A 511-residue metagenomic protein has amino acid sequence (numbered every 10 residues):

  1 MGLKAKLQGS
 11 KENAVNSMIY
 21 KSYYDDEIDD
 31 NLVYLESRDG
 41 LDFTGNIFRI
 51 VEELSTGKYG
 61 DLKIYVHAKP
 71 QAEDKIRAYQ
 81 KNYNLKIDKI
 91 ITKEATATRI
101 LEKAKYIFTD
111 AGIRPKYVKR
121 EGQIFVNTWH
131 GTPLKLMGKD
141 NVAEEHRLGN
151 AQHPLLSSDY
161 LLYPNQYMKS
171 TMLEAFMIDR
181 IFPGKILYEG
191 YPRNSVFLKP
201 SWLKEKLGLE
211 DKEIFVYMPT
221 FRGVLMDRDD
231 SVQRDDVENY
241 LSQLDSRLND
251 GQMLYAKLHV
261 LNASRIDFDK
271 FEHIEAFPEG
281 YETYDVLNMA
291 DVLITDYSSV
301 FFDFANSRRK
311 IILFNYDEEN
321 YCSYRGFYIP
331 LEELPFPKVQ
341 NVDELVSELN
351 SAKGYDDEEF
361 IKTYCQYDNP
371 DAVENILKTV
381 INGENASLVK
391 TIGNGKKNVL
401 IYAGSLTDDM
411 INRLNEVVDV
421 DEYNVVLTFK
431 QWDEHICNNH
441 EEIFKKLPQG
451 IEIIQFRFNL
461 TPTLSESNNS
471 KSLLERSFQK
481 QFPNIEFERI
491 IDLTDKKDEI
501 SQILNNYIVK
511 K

Functional and structural regions predicted by a protein language model:
M1-T98, I392-E486: N-terminal pre-catalytic "stem/leader" segment of glycosyltransferase-like enzymes
G2-S17, T132-G138, N150-D227, L261 (+3 more regions): A nucleotide-sugar donor-handling region in carbohydrate enzymes
Y34-F197, T461-K510: Active-site and donor-binding regions of nucleotide-sugar-utilizing enzymes
T44-V51, T56, Y191-D267, L406-V417: Conserved catalytic-core segment of nucleotide-activated headgroup transferases in glycan assembly
K89-K105, V260-F302, S307: Donor nucleotide-activated moiety binding/catalytic core segment of transferases that use nucleotide-activated donors
K105-L136, Y281-Y324: A donor-sugar binding/catalytic signature common to diverse glycosyltransferases and related nucleotide-sugar
D267-E272, S299-C365: Catalytic binding pocket for nucleotide-activated donors in carbohydrate/polymer assembly enzymes
V342-L406: C-terminal amphipathic helix plus adjacent low-complexity, charged tail appended to glycosyltransferase catalytic
